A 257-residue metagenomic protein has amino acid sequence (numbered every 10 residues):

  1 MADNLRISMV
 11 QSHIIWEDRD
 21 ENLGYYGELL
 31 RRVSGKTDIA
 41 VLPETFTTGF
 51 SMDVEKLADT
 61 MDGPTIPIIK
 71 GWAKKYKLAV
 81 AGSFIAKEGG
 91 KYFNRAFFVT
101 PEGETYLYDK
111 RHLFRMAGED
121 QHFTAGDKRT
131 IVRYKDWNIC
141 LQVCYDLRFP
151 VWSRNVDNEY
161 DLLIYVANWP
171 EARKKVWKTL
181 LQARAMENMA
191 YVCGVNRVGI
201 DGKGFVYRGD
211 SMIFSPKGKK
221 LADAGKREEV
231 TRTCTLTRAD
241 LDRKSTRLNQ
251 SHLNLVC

Functional and structural regions predicted by a protein language model:
M1-S8, I131-C140, L162: Beta-strand-turn-beta hairpins that frame and shape the catalytic cleft of phosphate-ester-processing enzymes
Q11-W16, H252: Short polar catalytic/cofactor-binding loops
R19-D20, G24-L107, P170-R184, A190: Cys-nucleophile CN-hydrolase/nitrilase-fold catalytic domain and related Cys-dependent amidase chemistry that acts on
A40-V41, N138-V143, I164-Y165, C193: Short hydrophobic-aromatic micro-motifs
T48, V54, F97, Y108-F114 (+2 more regions): Short beta->alpha transition motifs characteristic of CBS
P64-A81, R148-T231: CN hydrolase (nitrilase-like) catalytic-core segments centered on the catalytic cysteine and neighboring Lys/Glu
K87-N158, A172-T179, T237, S245: Active-site catalytic loop in hydrolytic enzyme cores
L248-C257: Single conserved hydrophobic/aromatic residue that forms the stacking wall/gate of nucleotide- or nucleobase-binding
